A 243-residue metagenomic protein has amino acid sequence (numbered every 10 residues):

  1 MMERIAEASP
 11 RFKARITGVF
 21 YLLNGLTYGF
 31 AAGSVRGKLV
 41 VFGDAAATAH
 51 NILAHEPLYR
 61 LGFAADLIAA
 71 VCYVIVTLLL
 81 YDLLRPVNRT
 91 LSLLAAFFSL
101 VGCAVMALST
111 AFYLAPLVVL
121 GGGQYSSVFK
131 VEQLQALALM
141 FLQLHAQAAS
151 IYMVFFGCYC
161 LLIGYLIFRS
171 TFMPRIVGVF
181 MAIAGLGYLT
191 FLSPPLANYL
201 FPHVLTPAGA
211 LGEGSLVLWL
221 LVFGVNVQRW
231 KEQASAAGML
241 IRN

Functional and structural regions predicted by a protein language model:
M1-N243: Hydrophobic, aromatic-enriched alpha-helical segments typical of multi-pass transmembrane helices
